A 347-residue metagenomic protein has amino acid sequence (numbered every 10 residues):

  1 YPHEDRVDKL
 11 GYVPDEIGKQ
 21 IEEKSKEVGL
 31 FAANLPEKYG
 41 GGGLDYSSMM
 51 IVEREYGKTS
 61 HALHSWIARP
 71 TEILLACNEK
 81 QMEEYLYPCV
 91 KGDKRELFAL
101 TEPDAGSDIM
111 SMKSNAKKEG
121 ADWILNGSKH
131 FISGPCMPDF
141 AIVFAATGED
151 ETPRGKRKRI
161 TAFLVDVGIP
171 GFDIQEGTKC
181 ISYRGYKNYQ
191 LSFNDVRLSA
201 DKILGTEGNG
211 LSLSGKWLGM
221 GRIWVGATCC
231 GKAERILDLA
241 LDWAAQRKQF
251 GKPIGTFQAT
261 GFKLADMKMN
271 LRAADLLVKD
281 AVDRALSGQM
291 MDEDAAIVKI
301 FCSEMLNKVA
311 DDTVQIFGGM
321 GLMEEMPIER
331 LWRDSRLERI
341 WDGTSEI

Functional and structural regions predicted by a protein language model:
Y1-H64, A76-Q81, P88-D93, G106-I109 (+4 more regions): Alpha-helical interface subdomain recognition
K38, T101-A105, H130-F131, G177-I181: Short, solvent-exposed loop/turn elements at beta->coil junctions and helix N-caps that rim active or binding pockets
L44-Y46, D108-M110, G134-D139, R154-K158 (+1 more regions): Short glycine/proline-enriched turns and hinge-like loops at secondary-structure junctions
W66-T71: Short, conserved phosphate-binding/catalytic loop or strand-edge motifs used in phosphoryl-/nucleotidyl-transfer
L75-E79, K117, V143-T147, L164-D166 (+2 more regions): Short beta-strand-to-turn element immediately C-terminal to the catalytic PLP-Schiff-base lysine in fold type I
G92-L100, F144: A short, Trp-centered hydrophobic/proline-enriched beta-strand micro-motif
S111-K113, G168-S199: Flexible, small-/acidic-enriched active-site or ligand-binding loops
N126-I174: A short core secondary-structure module
